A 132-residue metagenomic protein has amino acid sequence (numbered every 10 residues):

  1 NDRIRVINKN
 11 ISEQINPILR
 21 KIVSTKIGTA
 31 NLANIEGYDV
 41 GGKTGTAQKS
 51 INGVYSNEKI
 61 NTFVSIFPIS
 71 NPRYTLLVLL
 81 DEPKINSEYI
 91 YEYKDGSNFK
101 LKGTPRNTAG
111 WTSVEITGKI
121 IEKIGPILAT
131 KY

Functional and structural regions predicted by a protein language model:
N1-D2, N10, L19, V23-K131: Active-site beta-strand/loop architecture of penicillin-binding DD-peptidases
